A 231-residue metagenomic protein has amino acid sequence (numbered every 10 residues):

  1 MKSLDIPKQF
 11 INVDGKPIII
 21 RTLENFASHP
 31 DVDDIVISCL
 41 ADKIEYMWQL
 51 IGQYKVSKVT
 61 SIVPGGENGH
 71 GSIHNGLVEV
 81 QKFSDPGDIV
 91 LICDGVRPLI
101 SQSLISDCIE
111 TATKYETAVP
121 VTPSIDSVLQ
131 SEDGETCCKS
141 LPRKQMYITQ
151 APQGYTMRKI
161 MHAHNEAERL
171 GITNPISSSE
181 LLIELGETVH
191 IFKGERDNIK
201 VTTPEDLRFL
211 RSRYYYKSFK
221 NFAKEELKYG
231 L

Functional and structural regions predicted by a protein language model:
M1-E45: N-terminal glycine-rich phosphate-binding loop and ensuing alpha1 helix
N12, L99, S140, G154 (+1 more regions): Short aromatic/basic micro-patch
L23-A27, I51, V80: Hydrophobic C-terminal alpha-helix "anchor/cap" residues
H29-D31, G52-V59, F83-S84: Short helix-capping segments at alpha-helix termini
D33-I35, E116-T117, T188: Residues at the starts of beta-strands that form the adenosine-phosphate
K55-H70: Conserved donor nucleotide-binding strand/loop of the catalytic core
E67-G134, Q150: Conserved beta-loop-beta/alpha segment of the NTase-like Rossmann-fold superfamily that binds/positions NTPs
M146-L231: Conserved alpha/beta core of the MobA/IspD/sugar-nucleotide pyrophosphorylase nucleotidyltransferase superfamily
